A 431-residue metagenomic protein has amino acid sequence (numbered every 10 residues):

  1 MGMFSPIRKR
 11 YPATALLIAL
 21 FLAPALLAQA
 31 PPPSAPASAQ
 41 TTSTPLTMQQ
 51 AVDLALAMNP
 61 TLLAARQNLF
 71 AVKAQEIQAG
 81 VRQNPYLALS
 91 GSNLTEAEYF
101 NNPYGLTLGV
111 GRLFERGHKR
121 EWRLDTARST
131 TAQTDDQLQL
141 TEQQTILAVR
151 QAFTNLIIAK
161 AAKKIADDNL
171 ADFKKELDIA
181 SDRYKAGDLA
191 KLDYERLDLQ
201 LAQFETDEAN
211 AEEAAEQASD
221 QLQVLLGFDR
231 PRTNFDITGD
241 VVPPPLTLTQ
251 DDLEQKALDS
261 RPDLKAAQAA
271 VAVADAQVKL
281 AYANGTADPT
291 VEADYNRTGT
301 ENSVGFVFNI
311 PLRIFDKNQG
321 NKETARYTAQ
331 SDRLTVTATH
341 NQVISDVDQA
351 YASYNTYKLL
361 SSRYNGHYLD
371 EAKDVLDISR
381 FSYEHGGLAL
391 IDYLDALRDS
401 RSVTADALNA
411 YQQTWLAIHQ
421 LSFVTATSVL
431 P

Functional and structural regions predicted by a protein language model:
G2-M3, R8-R10, L46, L138-K256 (+2 more regions): Periplasmic alpha-helical coiled-coil/stalk elements that build and connect Gram-negative outer-membrane
G2-R8, A15, L20, A28-A35 (+2 more regions): Acidic, low-complexity, intrinsically disordered peripheral segments
A35-L54: Regulatory alphaC helix of protein kinase catalytic domains
D53-R116, R128, S219-Q221, F228 (+9 more regions): A small-residue-enriched
A64-A79, T141, T145-D168, K175-L177 (+5 more regions): Amphipathic alpha-helical coiled-coil segments
D125-R128, K191-L199, L390-R398: Short, charged, amphipathic alpha-helical segments
G187, G227-F228, G386, T425-T427: Short helix-capping/hinge motifs at transmembrane helix termini and TM-loop junctions
